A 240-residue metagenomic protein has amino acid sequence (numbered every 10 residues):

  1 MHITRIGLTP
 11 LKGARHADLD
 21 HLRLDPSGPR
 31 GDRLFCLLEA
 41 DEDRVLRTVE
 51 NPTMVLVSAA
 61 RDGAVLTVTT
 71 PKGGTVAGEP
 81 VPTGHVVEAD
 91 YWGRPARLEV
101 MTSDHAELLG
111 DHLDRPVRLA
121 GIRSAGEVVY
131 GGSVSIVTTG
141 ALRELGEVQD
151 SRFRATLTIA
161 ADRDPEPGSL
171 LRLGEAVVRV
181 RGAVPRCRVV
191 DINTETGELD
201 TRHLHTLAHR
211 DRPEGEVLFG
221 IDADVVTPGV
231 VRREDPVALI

Functional and structural regions predicted by a protein language model:
M1-I240: Metal-cofactor-dependent catalytic cores
